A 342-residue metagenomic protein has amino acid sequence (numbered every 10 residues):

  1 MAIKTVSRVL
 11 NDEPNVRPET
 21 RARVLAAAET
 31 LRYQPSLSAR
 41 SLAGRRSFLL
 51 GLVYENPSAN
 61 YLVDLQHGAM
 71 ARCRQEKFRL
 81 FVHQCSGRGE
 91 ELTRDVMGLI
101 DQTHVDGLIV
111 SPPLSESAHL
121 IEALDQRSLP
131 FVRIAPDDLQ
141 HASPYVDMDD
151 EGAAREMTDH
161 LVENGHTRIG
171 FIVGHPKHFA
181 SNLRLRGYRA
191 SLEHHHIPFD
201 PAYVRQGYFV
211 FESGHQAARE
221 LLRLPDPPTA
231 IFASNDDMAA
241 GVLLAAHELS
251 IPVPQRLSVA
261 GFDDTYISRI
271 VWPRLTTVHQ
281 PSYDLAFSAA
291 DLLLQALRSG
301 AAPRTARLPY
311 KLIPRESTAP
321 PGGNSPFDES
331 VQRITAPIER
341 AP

Functional and structural regions predicted by a protein language model:
M1-F48, R186, A336-P342: N-terminal helix-turn-helix DNA-binding module of bacterial transcription factors
L31, Q102-V105, N164-H166, L221-P227 (+1 more regions): Glycine-rich phosphate-binding loop signature in dinucleotide/nucleotide-binding domains
R45-D159, E163, R223, P342: Alpha-helical recognition/docking segments in bacterial nutrient-uptake and carbohydrate-utilization systems
L52-V53, H104-P112, G170-I172, P225-N235 (+1 more regions): Periplasmic-binding protein-like
E55-D64, V82-L92, L114, P136 (+6 more regions): Hinge/beta->alpha junction and helix N-cap segments in small-molecule ligand-binding domains
Q75-E76, R127, L192-F199, L224-P227 (+1 more regions): Short helix-capping segments at alpha-helix termini
A217-P342: Flexible loop/turn connectors
